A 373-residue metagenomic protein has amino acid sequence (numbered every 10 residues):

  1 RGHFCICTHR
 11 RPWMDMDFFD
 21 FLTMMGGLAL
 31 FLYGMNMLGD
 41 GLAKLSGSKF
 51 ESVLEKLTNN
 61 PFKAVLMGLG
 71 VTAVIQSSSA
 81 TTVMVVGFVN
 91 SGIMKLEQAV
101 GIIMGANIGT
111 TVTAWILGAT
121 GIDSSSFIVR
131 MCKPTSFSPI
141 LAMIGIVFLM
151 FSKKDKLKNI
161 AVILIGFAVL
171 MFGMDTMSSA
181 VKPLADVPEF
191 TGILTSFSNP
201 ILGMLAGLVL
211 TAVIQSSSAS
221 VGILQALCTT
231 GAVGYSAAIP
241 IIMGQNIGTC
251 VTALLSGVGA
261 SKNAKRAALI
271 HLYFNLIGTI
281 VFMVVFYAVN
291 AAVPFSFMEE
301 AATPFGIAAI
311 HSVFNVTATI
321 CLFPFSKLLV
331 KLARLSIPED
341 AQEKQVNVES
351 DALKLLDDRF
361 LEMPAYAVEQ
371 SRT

Functional and structural regions predicted by a protein language model:
D15-L22, S124-S136, F190-S196, S236 (+2 more regions): Interfacial loop-to-helix junctions that mark the boundaries of transmembrane helices in multi-pass membrane
D15-P61, I160-V209, L227-T230: Helix-loop-helix hairpins and the membrane-proximal interhelical loops of multi-pass alpha-helical transport proteins
M24-N36, G68-T72, L141-S152, I165-M177 (+3 more regions): Hydrophobic core segments of alpha-helical transmembrane domains in multi-pass membrane transport and ion-translocation
M25, M131-T135, L164, A264-I277 (+2 more regions): Structural signal for the N-terminal portions of transmembrane helices and their immediately preceding loop/interface
L57-M84, P200-I223: Hydrophobic alpha-helical transmembrane segments of multi-pass integral membrane proteins, predominantly secondary
V74-T81, V100-I116, P134-L141, L170 (+5 more regions): Membrane-embedded alpha-helical segments of transport systems, primarily multispan ion/solute transporters
M84-A106, A114-S136, M174, T211-G248 (+3 more regions): Membrane-interfacial helix-loop connectors
S326-T373: Non-transmembrane accessory domains of multi-pass membrane transporters/channels
